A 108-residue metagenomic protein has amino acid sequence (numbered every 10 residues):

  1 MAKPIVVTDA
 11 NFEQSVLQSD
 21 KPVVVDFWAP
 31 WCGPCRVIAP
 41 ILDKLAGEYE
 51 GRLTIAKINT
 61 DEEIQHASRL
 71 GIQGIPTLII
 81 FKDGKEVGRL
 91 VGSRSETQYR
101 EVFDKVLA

Functional and structural regions predicted by a protein language model:
K3, T8, W28, T54-A56: Conserved Rossmann-like nucleotide-binding pocket used by diverse enzymes that bind dinucleotide cofactors
P4-V23: A short beta-strand-turn-helix
D20-K21, F27-W31, G74: Short pre-active-site segment immediately N-terminal to redox-active cysteine/selenocysteine motifs in thiol-based
D20-P22, V37-I58: Conserved helix-turn-beta segment immediately C-terminal to the redox Cys motif in thioredoxin-like folds
F27-I41: Conserved redox-active cysteine motifs that mediate thiol-disulfide chemistry, especially di-cysteine Cys-X(1-2)-Cys
I58-A67: Structural microenvironment flanking redox-active thiols in thiol-disulfide oxidoreductases
G74, I79-A108: Non-catalytic, surface beta->alpha helical segment in thiol-disulfide oxidoreductase systems
